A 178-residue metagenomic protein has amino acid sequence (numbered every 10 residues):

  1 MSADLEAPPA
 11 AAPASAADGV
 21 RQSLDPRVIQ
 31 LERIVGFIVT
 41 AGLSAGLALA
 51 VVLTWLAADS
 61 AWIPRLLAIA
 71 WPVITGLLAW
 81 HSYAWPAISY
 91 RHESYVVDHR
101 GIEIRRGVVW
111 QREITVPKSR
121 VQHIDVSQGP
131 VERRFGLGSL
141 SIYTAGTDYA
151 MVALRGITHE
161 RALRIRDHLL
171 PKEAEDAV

Functional and structural regions predicted by a protein language model:
M1-S119, H123-V178: N-terminal basic, Ser/Thr-rich segments that initiate or prime the first beta/alpha elements at protein or domain
